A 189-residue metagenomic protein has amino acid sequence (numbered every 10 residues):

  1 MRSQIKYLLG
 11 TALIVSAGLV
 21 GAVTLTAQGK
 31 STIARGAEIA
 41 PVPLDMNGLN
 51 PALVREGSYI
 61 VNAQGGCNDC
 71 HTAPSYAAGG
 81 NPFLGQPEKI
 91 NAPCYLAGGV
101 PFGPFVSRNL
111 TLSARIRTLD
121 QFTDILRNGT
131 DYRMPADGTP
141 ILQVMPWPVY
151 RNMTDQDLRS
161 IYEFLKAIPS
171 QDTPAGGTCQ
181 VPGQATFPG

Functional and structural regions predicted by a protein language model:
M1-G48: N-terminal export/targeting leaders of redox proteins
G21-L25, D157-F164: Extended surface/linker regions that mediate inter-domain or inter-protein docking in multi-component redox
A34-N62, A77-A78: Electrostatic cytochrome c docking/interface patches
G57, Q64-P74, I161, L165: The canonical Cys-X-X-Cys-His
Q64, A136, P146, T173 (+1 more regions): Interaction-mediating elements
P87-I125, W147-L158: Electron-transfer interface patches adjacent to heme c in soluble/periplasmic c-type cytochromes and di-/multiheme
D124-Y132: Glycine-rich, acidic and aromatic/proline-enriched surface loops and short helix-turn segments that act as binding
R133-Y150: A cross-kingdom feature marking solvent-exposed beta-strand/loop segments within repeated, beta-rich binding/scaffold
